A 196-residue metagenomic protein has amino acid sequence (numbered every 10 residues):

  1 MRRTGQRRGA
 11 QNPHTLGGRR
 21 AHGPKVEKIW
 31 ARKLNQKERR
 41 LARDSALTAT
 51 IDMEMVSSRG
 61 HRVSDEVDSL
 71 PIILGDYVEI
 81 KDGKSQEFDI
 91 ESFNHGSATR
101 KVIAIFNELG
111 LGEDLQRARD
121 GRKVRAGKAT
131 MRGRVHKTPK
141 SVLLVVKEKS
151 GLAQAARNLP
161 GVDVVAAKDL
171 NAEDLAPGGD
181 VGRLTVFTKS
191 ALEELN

Functional and structural regions predicted by a protein language model:
M1-G9: Active-site cofactor/substrate anionic-group-binding motifs, chiefly glycine- and Lys/Arg-rich phosphate-binding loops
P13-N196: Extended polybasic, low-complexity segments that bind anionic RNA or targeting/receptor surfaces
